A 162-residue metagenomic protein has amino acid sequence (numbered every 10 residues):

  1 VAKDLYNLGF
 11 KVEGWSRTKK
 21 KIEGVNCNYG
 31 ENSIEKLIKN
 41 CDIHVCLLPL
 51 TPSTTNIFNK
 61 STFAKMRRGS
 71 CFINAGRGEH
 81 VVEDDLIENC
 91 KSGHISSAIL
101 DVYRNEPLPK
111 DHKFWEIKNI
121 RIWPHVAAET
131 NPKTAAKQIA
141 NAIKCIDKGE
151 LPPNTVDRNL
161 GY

Functional and structural regions predicted by a protein language model:
V1, L5, M66: Aromatic pocket-lining residues of Rossmann-like dinucleotide-binding sites
Y6-V25: NAD(P)-binding Rossmann-fold cofactor-contacting core
S16, Y29, P124: Short loop/edge segments at beta-strand edges and connector loops that shape dinucleotide/nucleotide cofactor-binding
K19-K113: Rossmann-like adenosine-cofactor binding region
K21, E106-Y162: C-terminal helix-to-coil terminal segments
